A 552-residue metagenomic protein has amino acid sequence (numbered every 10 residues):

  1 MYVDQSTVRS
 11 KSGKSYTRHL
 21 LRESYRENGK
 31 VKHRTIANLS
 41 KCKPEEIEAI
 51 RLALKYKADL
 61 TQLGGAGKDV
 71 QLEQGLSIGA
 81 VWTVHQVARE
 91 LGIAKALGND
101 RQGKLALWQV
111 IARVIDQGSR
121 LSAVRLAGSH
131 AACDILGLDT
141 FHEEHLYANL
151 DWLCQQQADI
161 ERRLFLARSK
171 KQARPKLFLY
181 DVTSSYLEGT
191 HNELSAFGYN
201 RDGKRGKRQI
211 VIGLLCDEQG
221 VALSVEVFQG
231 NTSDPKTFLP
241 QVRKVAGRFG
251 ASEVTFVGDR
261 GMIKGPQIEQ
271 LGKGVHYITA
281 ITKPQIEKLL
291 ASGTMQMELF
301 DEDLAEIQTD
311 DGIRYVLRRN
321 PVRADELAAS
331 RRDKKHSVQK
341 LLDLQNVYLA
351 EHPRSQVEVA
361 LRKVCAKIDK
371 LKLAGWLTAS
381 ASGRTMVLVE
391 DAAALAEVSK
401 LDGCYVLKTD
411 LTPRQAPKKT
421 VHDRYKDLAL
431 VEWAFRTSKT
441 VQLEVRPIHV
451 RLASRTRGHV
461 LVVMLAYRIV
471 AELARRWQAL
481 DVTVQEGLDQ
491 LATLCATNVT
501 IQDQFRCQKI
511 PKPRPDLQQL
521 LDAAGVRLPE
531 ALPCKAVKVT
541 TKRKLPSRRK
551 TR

Functional and structural regions predicted by a protein language model:
M1-L107: Conserved glycine(s) in the ABC-transporter nucleotide-binding domain "signature"
Y2-Q5, K11-E23, N28-K32, L91-R552: Anion-binding and metal-coordination hotspots
